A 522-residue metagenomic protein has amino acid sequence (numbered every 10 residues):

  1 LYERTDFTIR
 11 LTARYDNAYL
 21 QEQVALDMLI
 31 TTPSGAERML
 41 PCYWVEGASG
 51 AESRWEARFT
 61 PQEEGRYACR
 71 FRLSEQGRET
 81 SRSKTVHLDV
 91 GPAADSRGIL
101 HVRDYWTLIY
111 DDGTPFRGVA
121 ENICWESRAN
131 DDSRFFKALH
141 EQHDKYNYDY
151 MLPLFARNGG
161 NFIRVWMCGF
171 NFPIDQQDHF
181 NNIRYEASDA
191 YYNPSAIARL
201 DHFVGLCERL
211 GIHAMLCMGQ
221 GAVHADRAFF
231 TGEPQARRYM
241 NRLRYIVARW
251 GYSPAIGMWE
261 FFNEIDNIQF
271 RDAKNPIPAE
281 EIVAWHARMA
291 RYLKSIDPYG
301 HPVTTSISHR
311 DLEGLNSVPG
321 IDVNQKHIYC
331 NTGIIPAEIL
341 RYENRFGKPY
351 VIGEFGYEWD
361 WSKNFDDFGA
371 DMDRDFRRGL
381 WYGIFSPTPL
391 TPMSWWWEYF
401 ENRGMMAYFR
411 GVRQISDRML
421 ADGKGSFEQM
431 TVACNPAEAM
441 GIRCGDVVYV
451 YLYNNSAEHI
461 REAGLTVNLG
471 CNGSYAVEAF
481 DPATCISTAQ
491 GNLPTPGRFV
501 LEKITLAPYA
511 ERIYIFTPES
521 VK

Functional and structural regions predicted by a protein language model:
L1, R14-D16, E358-D360, M372-G491 (+1 more regions): Aromatic- and carboxylate-lined catalytic core of secreted/periplasmic carbohydrate-active enzymes
L1-S34, L40-P41, E46, H87-P92 (+1 more regions): Non-catalytic, glycine-rich low-complexity segments
Q23-A25, S74-G77, A93-V323, H327-I335: Active-site mouth of glycoside hydrolases
L29-A36, F480-I486: Change "in extracellular beta-sheet-rich domains … of secreted and cell-surface proteins" to "in beta-sheet-rich domains
A36-L108: Extended acidic/polar, glycine-enriched regions that form or flank non-catalytic beta-rich accessory modules
W44-A51, L493-R498, K503-L506: Short proline/glycine- and polar residue-rich coil/turn motifs
R54-F59, G464-T466, R498-T505: Exposed aromatic-hydrophobic patches
G300-P302, V318-E401, A407-G411: Catalytic-core region of carbohydrate-active enzymes that cleave or remodel glycosidic bonds
